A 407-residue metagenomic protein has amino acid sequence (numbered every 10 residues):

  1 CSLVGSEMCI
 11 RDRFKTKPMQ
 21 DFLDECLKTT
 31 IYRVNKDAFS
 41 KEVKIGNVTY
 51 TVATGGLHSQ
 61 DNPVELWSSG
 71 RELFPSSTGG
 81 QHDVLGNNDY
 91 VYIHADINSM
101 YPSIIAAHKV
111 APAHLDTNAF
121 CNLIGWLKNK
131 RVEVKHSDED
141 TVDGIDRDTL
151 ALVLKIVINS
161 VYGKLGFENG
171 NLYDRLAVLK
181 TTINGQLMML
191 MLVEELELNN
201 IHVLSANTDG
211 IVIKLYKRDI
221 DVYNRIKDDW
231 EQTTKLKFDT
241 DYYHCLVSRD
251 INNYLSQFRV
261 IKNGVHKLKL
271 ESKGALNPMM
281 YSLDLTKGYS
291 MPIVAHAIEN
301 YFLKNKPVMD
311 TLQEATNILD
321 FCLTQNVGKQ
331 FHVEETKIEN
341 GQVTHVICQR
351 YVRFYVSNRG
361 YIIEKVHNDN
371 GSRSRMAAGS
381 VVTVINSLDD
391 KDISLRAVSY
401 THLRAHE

Functional and structural regions predicted by a protein language model:
C1-I10, H402-A405: Single conserved hydrophobic/aromatic residue that forms the stacking wall/gate of nucleotide- or nucleobase-binding
G5, I97, T208: ATP/adenylate-binding site constellation spanning eukaryotic-like Ser/Thr protein kinases, ABC-transporter
R11, K15-G79, A111, F120-L123: DnaQ-like (DEDDh/DEDDy) 3′-5′ exonuclease domain used for proofreading and 3′-end trimming on nucleic acids
D12-R13, A397-Y400: Short, compositionally biased segments
G56-M191, E197-N199, K214: Helical catalytic core of nucleic-acid polymerases
H202-N207: Short beta-strand
D209-I213: Short cationic amphipathic helices and targeting signals
K214-V398: C-terminal polymerase-core module
